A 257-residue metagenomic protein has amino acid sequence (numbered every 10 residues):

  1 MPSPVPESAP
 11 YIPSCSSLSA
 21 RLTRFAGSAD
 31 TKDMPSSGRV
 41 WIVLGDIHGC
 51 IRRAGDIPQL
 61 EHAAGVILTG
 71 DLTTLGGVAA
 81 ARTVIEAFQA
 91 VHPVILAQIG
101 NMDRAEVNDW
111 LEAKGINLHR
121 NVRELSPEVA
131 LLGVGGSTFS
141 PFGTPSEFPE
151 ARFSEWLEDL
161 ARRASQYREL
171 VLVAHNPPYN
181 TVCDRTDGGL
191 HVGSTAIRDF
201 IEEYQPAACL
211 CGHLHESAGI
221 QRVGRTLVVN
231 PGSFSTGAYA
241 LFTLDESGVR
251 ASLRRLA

Functional and structural regions predicted by a protein language model:
Y11, D30-T31, S36: Short, positively charged and aromatic/hydrophobic N-terminal segments
P35-G38, E124-P127, F148, T195-Y204 (+1 more regions): Binuclear metal-dependent phosphoesterase catalytic core
G38-H48, E128-S137, V171-H175, L227-G232 (+1 more regions): Active-site-proximal beta-strand elements of phosphoester/diester hydrolases
V43-G45, V66-D71, I95-N101, L118-H119 (+4 more regions): Active-site neighborhood of phospho(di)ester-bond hydrolases with catalytic His/Asp-centered motifs
L44, G49-E128: Core catalytic region of metal-dependent phosphoesterases/phosphodiesterases, especially metallo-beta-lactamase-like
H48-R52, T73-V78, N101-N108, E124-L125 (+4 more regions): Active-site environment of divalent metal-dependent phosphoester hydrolases
G49, D103-A196: Conserved catalytic scaffold of divalent metal-dependent phosphoesterases
